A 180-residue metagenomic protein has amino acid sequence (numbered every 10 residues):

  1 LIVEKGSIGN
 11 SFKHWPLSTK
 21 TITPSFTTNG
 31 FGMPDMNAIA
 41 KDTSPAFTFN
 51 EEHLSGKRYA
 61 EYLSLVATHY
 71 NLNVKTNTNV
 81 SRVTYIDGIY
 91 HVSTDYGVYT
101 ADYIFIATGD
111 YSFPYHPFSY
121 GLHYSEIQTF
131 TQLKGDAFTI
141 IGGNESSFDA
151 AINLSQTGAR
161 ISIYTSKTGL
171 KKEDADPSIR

Functional and structural regions predicted by a protein language model:
V3, S7-A60, T168-L170, D174-P177: Glycine-rich active-site loop/strand segments that organize a redox cofactor
G9, T21, V83, F113-P114 (+2 more regions): Flexible, glycine-rich phosphate/dinucleotide-binding loops and adjacent beta-alpha linkers at cofactor/substrate
S11-K13, Y85, Y115-P117, A150-A151 (+1 more regions): Short glycine-/acidic-enriched loop or helix-start segments at secondary-structure transitions that form or flank
W15-T19, I89, F118-G121, N153-Q156 (+1 more regions): Short, glycine/charged-enriched secondary-structure capping and boundary segments
P45-S112: Feature captures the FAD/FMN-dependent oxidoreductase FAD-binding
S55-R58, Y103-T157, S162-I163: Glycine-rich dinucleotide-binding loop and its adjacent helix/turn
H91-T94, H123-T129, I179-R180: A generic local structural motif
Q156-R180: A Rossmann-like FAD-binding core segment of flavoenzymes
